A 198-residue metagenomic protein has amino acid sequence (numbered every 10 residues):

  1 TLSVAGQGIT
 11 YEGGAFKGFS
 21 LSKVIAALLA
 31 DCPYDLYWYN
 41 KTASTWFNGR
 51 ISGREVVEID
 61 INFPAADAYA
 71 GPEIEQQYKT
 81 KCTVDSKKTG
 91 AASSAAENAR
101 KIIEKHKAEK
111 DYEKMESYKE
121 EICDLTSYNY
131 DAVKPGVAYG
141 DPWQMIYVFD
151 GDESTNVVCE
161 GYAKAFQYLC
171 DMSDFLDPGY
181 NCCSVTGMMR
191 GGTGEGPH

Functional and structural regions predicted by a protein language model:
T1-Y69: Intrinsically disordered, low-complexity N-terminal segments that are enriched in acidic
L2-T10, Y78-T83, S94-H106: Acidic/histidine-rich, surface-exposed loop or edge segments in extracytoplasmic proteins
G18-S22, Y69-A92: Extended Gly/Ser/Thr-rich low-complexity repeat segments, especially those forming or decorating extracellular
D60, N129-A132, D152, G194-G196: Repeated polar recognition positions within modular binding domains
K87-G151: Secondary-structure boundary elements
A132, A138-Y139, M145, N156 (+1 more regions): Catalytic cysteine-centered active-site loop
S154-V158, Y162: Secondary-structure capping and boundary motifs in well-ordered enzyme cores
G161-H198: Hydrophobic/aromatic-rich core segments of domains that either
